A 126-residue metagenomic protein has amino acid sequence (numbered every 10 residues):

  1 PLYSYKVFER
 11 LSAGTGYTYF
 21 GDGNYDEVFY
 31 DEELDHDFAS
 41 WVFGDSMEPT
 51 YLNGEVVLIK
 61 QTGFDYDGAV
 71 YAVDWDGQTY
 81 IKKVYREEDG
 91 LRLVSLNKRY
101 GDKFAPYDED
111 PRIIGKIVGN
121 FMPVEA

Functional and structural regions predicted by a protein language model:
P1-N53, R86, G90, G119-A126: Short, positionally conserved secondary-structure boundary motifs
D74-Y80, D108-R112: Short coil-to-beta-strand transition motifs
K83: Short, surface-exposed charged micro-motifs
R86-A126: Glycine- and charge-enriched low-complexity intrinsically disordered segments
